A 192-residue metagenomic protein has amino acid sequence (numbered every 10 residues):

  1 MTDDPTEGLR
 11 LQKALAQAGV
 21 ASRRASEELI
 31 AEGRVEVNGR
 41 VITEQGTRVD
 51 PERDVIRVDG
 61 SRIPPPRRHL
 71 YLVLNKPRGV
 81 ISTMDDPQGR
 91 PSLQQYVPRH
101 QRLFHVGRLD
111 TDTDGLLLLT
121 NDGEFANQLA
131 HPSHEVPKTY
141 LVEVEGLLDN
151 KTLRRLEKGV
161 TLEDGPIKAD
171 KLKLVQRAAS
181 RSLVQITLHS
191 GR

Functional and structural regions predicted by a protein language model:
M1-R192: Basic, flexible Lys/Arg- and Gly-enriched helix-loop patches that mediate nucleic-acid binding at interfaces with rRNA
